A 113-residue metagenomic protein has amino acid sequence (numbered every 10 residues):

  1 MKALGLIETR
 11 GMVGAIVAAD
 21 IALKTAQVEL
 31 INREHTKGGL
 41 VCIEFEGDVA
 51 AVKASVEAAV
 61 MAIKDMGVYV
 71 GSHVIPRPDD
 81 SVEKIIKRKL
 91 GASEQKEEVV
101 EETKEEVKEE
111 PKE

Functional and structural regions predicted by a protein language model:
M1-D48, E57: N-terminal leader/targeting segments and the first structural element of proteins
A3, D79-S81: Ribosome-associated RNA-binding proteins
A26-Q27, V60-G67: A common structural junction motif
T36, Y69-G71, E109-E113: Helix-coil modules at protein/domain termini and other flexible surface or pore-lining loops, especially C-terminal
D65-P76: Conserved short beta-strand edge segments in small beta-sheet-based binding/regulatory domains
S81-V99: Short, low-order "capping/linker" segments at domain edges
E98-E113: Short acidic DE-rich linear segments
